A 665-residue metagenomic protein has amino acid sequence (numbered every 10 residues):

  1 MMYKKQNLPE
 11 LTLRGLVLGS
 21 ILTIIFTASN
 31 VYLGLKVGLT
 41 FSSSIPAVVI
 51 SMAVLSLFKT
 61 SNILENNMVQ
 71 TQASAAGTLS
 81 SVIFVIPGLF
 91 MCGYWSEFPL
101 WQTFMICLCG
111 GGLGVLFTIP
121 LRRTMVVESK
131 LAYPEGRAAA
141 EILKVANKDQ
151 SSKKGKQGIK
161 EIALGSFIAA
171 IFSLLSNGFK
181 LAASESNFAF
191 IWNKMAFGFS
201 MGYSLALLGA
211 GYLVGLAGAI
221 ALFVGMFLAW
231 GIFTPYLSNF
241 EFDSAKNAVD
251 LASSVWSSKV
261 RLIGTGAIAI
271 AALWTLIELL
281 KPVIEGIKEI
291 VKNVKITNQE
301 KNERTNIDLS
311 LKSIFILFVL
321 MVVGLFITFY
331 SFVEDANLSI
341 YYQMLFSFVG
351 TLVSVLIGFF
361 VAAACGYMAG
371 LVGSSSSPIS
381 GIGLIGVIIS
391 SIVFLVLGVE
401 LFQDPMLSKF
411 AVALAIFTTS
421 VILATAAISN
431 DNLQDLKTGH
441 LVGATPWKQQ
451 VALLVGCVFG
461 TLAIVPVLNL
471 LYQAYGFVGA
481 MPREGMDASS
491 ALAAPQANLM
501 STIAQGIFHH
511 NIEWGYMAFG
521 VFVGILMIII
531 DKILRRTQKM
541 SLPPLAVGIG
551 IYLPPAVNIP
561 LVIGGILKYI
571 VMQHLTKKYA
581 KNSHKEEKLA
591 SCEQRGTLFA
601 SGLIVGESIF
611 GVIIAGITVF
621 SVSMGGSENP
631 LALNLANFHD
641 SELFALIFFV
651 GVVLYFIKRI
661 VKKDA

Functional and structural regions predicted by a protein language model:
M1-A665: Alpha-helical multipass membrane-protein architecture
